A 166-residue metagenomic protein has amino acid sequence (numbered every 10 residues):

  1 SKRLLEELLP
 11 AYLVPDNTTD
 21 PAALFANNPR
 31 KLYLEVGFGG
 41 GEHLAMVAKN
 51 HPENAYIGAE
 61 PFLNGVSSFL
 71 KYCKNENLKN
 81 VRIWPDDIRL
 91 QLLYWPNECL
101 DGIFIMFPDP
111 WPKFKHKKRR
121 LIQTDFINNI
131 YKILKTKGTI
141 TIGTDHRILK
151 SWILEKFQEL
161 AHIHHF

Functional and structural regions predicted by a protein language model:
S1-L32, E42-K49: S-adenosyl-L-methionine
V36, A59: Conserved beta-strand/loop positions that form the S-adenosyl-L-methionine
G37-G41: Class I SAM-dependent methyltransferase "Motif I" SAM/SAH-binding loop
F62: Conserved SAM/SAH-binding beta-strand->alpha-helix loop
L70-N97: S-adenosyl-L-methionine
L93-G102, F107: A short acidic, Gly/Pro-enriched loop at the edge of an enzyme's catalytic core that lines a small-molecule cofactor
I122-T136: A short glycine-rich, Lys/Arg-flanked "PGG" loop and its adjoining helix->strand segment in the class I
K137-T144: Conserved beta-strand signature within the Rossmann-like core of class I S-adenosyl-L-methionine
